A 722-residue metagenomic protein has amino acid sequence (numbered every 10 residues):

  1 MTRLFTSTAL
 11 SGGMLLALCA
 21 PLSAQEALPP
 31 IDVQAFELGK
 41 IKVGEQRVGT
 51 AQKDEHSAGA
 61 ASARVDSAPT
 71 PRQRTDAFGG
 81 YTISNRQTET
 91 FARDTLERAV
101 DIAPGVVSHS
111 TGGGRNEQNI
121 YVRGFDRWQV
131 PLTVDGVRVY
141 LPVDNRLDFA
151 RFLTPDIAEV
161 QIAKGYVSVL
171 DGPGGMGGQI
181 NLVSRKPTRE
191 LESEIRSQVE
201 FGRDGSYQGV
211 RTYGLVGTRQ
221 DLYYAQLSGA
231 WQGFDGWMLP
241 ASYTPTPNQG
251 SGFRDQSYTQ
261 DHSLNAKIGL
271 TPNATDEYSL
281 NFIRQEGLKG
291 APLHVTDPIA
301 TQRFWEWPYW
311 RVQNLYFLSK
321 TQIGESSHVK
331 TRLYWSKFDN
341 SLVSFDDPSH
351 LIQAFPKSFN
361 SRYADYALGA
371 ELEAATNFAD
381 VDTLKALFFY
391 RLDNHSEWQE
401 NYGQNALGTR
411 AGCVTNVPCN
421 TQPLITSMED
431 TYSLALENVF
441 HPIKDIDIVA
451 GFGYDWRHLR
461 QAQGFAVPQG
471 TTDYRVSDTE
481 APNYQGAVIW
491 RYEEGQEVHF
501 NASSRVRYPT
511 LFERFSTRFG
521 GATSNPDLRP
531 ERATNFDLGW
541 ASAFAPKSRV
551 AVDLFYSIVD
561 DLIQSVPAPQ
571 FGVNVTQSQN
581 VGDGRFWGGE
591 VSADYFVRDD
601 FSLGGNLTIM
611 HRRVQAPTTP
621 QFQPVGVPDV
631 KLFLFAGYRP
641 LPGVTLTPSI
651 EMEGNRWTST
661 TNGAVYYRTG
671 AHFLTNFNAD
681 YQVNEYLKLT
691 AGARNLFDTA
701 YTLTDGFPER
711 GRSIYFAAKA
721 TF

Functional and structural regions predicted by a protein language model:
T2, T6, A24-Q25, G217-R219 (+7 more regions): Conserved C-terminal beta-signal and adjacent last beta-strands/turns of outer-membrane beta-barrel proteins
V65-Q73, A77-Y81, E97-L141, A158: Extracytoplasmic beta-strand/coil segments of soluble accessory domains associated with Gram-negative outer-membrane
V137-G165, G214: Short acidic/polar hinge/loop motifs at secondary-structure boundaries that mediate gating or recognition
A163, D297-Q322, Y363-D365, P423 (+8 more regions): Outer-membrane beta-barrel signature, preferentially recognizing the C-terminal barrel domain of Gram-negative
R196, H441-G451, D455-R457, V550-A551 (+3 more regions): Gram-negative outer-membrane beta-barrel transporters
S206-F234, T244-K289, W310-S326, N377-D382 (+2 more regions): Transmembrane beta-barrel wall of Gram-negative outer-membrane proteins
D255-S257, T275-V329, K337-D365, N401 (+1 more regions): Flexible loop and strand-edge segments within Gram-negative outer membrane beta-barrel domains
E286-D297, D339-S341, N401, G412-C413 (+7 more regions): Surface-exposed extracellular loop regions of Gram-negative outer-membrane beta-barrel proteins, predominantly
